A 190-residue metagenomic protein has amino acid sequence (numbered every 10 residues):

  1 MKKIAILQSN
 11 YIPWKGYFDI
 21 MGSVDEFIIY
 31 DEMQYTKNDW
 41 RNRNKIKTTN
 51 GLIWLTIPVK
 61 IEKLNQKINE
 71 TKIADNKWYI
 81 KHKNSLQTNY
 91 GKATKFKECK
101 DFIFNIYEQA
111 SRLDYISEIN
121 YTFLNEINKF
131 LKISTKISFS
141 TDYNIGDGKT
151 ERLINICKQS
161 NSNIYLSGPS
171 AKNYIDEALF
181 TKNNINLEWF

Functional and structural regions predicted by a protein language model:
M1-F190: Residues lining hydrophobic/aromatic ligand-binding pockets adjacent to catalytic sites
